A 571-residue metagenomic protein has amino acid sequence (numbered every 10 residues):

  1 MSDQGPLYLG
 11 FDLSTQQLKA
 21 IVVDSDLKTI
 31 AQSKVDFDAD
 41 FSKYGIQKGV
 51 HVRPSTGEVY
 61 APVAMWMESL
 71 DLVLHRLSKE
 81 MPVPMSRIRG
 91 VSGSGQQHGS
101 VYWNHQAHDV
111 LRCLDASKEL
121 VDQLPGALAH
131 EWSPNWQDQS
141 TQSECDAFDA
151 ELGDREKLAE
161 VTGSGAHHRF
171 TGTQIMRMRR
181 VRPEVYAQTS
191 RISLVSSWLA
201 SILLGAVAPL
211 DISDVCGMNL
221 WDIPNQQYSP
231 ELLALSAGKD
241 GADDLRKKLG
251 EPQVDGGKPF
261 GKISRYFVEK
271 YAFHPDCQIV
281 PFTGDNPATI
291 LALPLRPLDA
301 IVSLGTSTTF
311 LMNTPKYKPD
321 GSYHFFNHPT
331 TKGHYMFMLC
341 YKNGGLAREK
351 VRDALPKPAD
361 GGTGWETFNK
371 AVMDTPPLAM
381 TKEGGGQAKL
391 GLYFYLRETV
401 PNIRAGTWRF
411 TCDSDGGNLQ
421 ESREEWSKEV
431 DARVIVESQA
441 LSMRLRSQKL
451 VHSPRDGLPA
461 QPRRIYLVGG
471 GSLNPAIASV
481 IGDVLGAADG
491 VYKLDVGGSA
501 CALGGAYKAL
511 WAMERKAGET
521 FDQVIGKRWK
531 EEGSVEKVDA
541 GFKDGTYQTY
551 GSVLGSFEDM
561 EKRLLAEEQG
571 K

Functional and structural regions predicted by a protein language model:
M1-D122, K247, E269, F273 (+6 more regions): N-terminal glycine/serine-rich phosphate-binding loop of ATP-dependent small-molecule kinases, especially carbohydrate
S2, L9-G10, K19-D24, D146-T162 (+5 more regions): Active-site core segments that coordinate phosphate-bearing ligands/cofactors across diverse enzyme families
V35, A116-K118, D214, T306-T308 (+1 more regions): Short, acidic/turn-prone active-site loops that include or flank metal/cofactor- and phosphate-binding residues
F41-Y60, D109-P134, D146, S236 (+4 more regions): Charged, glycine/proline-rich intrinsically disordered loops and linkers
G57-E58, K79-P134, T162-R169, A200 (+3 more regions): Short beta-strand-loop/turn "lid" adjacent to the catalytic site in phosphate-handling enzymes
D138: Carbohydrate-associated surface elements
T141-S143: Gly/Ser-rich phosphate-binding catalytic loop and adjacent alpha/beta segment that cradle a phosphoryl group at enzyme
